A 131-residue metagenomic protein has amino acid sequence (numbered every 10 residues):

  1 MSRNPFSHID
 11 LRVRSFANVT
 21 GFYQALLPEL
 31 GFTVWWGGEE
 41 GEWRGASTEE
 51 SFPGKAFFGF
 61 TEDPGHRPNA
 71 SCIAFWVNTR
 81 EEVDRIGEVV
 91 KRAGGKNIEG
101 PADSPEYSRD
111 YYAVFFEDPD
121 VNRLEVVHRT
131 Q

Functional and structural regions predicted by a protein language model:
M1-T20, I73, T130: N-terminal beta-strand motif that seeds the catalytic metal site of vicinal oxygen chelate
R3-P5, H66-N69, S108: Short glycine-enriched loop/turn motifs at secondary-structure junctions
D10-A56: Core segments of cupin and vicinal oxygen chelate
V13-V19, F75-P119: Vicinal oxygen chelate
E42-R44, S71, D110-V114: Short beta-strand micro-motifs in enzyme catalytic cores
R44-E88: Long, continuous compositionally biased terminal/linker segments
P105-E106, R129-Q131: A short acidic/small-residue loop/turn micro-motif
R123-V126: Short glycine-/small-residue motifs
